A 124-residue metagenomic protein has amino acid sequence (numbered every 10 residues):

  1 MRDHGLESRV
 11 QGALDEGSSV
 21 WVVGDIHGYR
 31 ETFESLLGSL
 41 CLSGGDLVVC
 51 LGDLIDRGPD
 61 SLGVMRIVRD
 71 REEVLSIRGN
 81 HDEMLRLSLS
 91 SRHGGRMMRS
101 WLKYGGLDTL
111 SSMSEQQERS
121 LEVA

Functional and structural regions predicted by a protein language model:
M1-M65: N-terminal active-site segment of His-dependent metallophosphoesterases
S61-A124: Active-site neighborhood of divalent metal-dependent phosphoester bond hydrolases
